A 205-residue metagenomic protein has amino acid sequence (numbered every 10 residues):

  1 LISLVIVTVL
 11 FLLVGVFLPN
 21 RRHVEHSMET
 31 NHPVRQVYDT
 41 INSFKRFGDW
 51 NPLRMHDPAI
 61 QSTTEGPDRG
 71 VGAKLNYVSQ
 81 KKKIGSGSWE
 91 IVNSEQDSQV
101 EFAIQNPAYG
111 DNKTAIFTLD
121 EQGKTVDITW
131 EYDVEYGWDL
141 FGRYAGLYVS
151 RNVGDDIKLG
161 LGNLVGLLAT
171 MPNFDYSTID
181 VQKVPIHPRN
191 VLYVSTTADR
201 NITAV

Functional and structural regions predicted by a protein language model:
I2-Q61, D68, P185-I186: Hydrophobic ligand-binding cavity/cleft-lining segments
L4, E29-N31, R46-D49, P58-Y109 (+1 more regions): Glycine-rich portal/gate segments that line the openings of hydrophobic small-molecule binding cavities
L18-N20, K83, P107-D111, Q122: A generic structural micro-feature
V24, G85, K113: Exposed loop/turn and edge beta-strand positions of beta-sandwich/beta-sheet ligand-binding modules
T30, V34, T40, D68 (+4 more regions): Solvent-exposed, acidic/flexible segments
V34, Y38-F47, G72, S88 (+4 more regions): Extracytoplasmic/secreted envelope proteins and their assembly/folding machinery, especially bacterial periplasmic
D111-E121, D127-V205: A solvent-exposed interaction/effector surface
